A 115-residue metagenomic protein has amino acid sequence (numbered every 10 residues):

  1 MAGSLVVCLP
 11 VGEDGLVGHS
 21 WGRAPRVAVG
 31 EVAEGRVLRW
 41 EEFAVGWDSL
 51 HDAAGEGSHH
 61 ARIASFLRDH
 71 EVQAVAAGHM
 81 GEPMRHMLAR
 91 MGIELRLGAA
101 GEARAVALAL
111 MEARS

Functional and structural regions predicted by a protein language model:
M1-R62, D69, A89, E94-S115: Non-catalytic interface/targeting segments
A77: Glycine- and other small-residue-rich loops at beta-strand/loop junctions that grip anionic moieties
M80-H86: Short, glycine/polar-rich helix-capping loops at beta-to-alpha or helix-loop-helix junctions that flank or form
